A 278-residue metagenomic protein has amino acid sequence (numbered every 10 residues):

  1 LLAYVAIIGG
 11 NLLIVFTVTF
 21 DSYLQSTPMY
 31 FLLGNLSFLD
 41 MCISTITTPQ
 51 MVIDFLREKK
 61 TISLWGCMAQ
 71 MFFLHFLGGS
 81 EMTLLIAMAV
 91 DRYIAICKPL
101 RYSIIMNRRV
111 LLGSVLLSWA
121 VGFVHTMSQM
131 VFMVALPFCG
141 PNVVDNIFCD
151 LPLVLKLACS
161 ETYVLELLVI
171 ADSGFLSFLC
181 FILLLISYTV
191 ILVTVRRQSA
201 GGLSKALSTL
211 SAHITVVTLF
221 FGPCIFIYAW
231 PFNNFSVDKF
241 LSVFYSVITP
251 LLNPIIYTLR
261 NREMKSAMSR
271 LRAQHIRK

Functional and structural regions predicted by a protein language model:
L1-K278: Transmembrane helical core of 7TM receptor-like proteins
